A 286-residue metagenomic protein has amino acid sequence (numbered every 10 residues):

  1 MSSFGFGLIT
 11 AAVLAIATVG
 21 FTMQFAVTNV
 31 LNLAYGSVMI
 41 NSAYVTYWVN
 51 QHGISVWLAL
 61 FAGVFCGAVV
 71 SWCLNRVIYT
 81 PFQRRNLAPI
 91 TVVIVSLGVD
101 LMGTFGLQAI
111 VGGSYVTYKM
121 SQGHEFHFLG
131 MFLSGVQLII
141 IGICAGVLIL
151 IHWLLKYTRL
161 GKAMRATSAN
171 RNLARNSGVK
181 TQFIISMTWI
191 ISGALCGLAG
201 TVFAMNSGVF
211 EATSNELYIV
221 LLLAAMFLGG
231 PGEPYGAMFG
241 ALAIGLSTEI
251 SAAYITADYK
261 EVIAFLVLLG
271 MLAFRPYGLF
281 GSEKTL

Functional and structural regions predicted by a protein language model:
M1-I16, V45, I54-A59, R85-T91 (+4 more regions): Membrane-interfacial amphipathic/re-entrant helices at transmembrane-helix boundaries
M1-V13, L155, T188-A225, G232 (+2 more regions): Inter-helical junctions in multi-pass inner-membrane proteins, predominant in energy-converting antiporter-like
G5, V27-C73, V77: Membrane-embedded helix boundary and interhelical linker motif in transport proteins
F21-S42, V56, N86-I90, L160-A163 (+5 more regions): Short, non-helical or kinked segments that cap or interrupt transmembrane helices
I54-V99, F239-I244, R275-P276: Alpha-helical transmembrane segments within multi-pass membrane transporters and channels
P81, A88-Y157, I184, I250 (+3 more regions): Transmembrane helix-bundle core of multi-pass membrane transporters and related energy-transducing complexes
I110, A169-N176, K180-F183, I255-L286: Cytosolic-side transmembrane-helix boundaries in multi-pass membrane proteins
F132-F210, P234-G240: Helix-loop-helix "hairpin" substructures at the membrane interface of multi-pass membrane proteins
